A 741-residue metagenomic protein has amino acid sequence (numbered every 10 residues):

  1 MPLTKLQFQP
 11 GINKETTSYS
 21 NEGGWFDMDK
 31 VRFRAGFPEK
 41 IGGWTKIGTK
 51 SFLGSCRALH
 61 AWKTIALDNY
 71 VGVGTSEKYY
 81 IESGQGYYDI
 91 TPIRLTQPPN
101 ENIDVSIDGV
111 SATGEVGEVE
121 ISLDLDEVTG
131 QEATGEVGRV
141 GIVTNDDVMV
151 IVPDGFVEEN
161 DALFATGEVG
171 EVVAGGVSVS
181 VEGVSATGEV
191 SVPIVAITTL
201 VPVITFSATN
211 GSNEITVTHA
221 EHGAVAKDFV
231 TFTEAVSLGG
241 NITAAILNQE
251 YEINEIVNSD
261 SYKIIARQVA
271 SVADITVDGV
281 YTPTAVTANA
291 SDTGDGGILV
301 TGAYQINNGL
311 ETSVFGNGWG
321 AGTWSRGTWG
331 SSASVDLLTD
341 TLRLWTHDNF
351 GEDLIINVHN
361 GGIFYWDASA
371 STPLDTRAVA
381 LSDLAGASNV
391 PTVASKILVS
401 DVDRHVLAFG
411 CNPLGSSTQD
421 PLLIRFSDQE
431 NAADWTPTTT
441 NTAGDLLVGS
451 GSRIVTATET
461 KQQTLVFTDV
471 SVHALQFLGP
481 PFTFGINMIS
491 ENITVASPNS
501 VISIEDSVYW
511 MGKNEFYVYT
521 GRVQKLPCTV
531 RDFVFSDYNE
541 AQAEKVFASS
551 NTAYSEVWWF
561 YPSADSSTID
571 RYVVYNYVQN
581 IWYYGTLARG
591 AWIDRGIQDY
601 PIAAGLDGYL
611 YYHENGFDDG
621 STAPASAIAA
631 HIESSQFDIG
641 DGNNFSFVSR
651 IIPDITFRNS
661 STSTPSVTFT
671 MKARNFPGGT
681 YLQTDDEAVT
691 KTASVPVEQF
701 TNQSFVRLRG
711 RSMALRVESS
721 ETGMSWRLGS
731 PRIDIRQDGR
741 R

Functional and structural regions predicted by a protein language model:
M1-P98, L310, V314-F315, W324 (+4 more regions): Beta-sheet repeat architectures centered on beta-propellers
E15, R94-P98, G109, T113-E115 (+6 more regions): Small/polar beta-strand repeat architecture
G43-H60, G327-D340, P373-V546: Beta-propeller and closely related beta-pinwheel folds
L67-Y70, E352, Q462: Structural hallmark of WD40 beta-propellers
I81-G84, T231-S237, I264-V269, W366 (+6 more regions): Predominantly extracellular/luminal cell-surface or secreted proteins
I103-S111, D126-Q131, V179-V184, D469-S471: Extracellular/lumenal glycan-associated surfaces
E221-V236, V406-F409, G642-N659, L715: Beta-rich globular "head" domains
E352-W366, P373-L374: Hydrophobic or amphipathic alpha-helical targeting/insertion segments
